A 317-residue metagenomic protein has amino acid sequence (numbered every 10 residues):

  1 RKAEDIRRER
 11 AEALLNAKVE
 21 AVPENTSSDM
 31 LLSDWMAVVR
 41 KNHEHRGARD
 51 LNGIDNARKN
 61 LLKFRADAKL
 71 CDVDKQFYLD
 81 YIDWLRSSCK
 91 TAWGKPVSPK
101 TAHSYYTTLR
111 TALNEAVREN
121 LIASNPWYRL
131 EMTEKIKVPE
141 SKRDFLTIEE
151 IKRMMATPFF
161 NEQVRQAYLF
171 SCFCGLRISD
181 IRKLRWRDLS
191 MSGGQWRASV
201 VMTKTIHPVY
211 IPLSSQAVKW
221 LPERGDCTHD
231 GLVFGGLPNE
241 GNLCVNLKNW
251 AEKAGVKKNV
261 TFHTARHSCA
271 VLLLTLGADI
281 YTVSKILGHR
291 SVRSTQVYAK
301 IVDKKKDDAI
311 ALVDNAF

Functional and structural regions predicted by a protein language model:
R1-D72, Q76: N-terminal DNA-binding module of tyrosine recombinases/phage integrases
V73, S104, P238-E240, K257-G277: Short basic/aromatic active-site micro-motif
P96-P99, H103-T107, R118, I122-I178 (+4 more regions): Basic, Lys/Arg- and aromatic-enriched nucleic-acid-binding interface segment
R129-M132, C174, K183-P222: Conserved tyrosine-mediated DNA breakage-rejoining catalytic core shared by Y-recombinases
V138, F145, M202-I206, L287 (+1 more regions): Catalytic-site neighborhood detector that most strongly recognizes the C-terminal catalytic loop/helix of tyrosine
E140, T203-P222, T228-N249: C-terminal catalytic core of Y-nucleophile DNA break-rejoin enzymes
R153, V209-S215, K219, E223-R224 (+1 more regions): DNA/chromatin major-groove-contacting recognition/catalytic segments
D188-Q195, K257-K258, A278-V297: Short, polar N-cap/turn motifs at the start of nucleic acid-interacting alpha helices
